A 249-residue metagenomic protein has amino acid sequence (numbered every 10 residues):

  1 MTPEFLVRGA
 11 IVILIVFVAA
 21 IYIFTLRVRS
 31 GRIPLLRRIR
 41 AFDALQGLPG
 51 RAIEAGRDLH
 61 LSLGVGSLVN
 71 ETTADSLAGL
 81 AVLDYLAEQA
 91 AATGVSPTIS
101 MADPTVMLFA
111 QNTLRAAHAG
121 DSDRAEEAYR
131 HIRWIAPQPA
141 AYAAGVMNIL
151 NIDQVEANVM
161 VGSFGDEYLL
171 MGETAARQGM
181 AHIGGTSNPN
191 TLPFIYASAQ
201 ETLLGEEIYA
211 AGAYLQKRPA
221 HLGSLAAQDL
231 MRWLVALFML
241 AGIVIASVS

Functional and structural regions predicted by a protein language model:
T2-R40, A246-S247: Hydrophobic alpha-helical transmembrane segments of small proteolipidic membrane proteins, enriched in energy-coupled
F24-R32, R124-Y129, T191-I195: Gly-rich Lys/Arg/Thr-decorated short loops/hinges at beta-loop-alpha junctions or inter-strand turns that position
R37-E54, D58: Membrane-cytosol interface motif
T73-G94: Histidine-anchored nucleotide/phosphate-binding helix
Q89-A91, V95-A143: Long, charge-dense
D121-Q178: Membrane-proximal low-complexity regions enriched in glycine and acidic/polar residues
A157-E206: Extracytoplasmic/lumenal ectodomains and periplasmic regions of secretory and membrane proteins
N190, Y196-S249: C-terminal functional extensions of proteins
